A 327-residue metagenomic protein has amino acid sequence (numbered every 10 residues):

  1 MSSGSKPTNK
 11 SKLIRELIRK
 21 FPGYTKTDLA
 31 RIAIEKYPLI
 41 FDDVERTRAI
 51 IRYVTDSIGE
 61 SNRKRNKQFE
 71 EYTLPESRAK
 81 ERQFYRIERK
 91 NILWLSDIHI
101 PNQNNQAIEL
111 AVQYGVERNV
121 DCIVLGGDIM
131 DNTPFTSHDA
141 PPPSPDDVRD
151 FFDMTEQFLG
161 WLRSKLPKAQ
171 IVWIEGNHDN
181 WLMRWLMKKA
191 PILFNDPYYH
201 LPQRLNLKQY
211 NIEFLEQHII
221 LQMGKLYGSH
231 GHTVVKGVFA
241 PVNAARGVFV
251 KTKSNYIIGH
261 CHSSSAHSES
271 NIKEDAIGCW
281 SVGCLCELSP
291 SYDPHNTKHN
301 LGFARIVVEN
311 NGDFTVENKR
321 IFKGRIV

Functional and structural regions predicted by a protein language model:
K6-Y24: Short, amphipathic alpha-helical "recognition" segments used to contact nucleic acids or chromatin
D28-I40: DNA-recognition alpha helix
L39-N66: Major-groove recognition helix of helix-turn-helix-like DNA-binding domains
E71-N105, M223-G224: Mobile, glycine- and charge-enriched loop segments and immediately flanking short secondary-structure elements within
K90-I92, D121-V124, L226, N255-I257: Structural motif
L95, I100-Q209: Core catalytic region of metal-dependent phosphoesterases/phosphodiesterases, especially metallo-beta-lactamase-like
K189-Y227, G231, V235-V242, T252 (+1 more regions): Active-site-proximal loop/helix segment associated with metal-binding centers of metalloenzymes
L226-K319: Conserved beta-sheet core of the metallophosphoesterase superfamily
